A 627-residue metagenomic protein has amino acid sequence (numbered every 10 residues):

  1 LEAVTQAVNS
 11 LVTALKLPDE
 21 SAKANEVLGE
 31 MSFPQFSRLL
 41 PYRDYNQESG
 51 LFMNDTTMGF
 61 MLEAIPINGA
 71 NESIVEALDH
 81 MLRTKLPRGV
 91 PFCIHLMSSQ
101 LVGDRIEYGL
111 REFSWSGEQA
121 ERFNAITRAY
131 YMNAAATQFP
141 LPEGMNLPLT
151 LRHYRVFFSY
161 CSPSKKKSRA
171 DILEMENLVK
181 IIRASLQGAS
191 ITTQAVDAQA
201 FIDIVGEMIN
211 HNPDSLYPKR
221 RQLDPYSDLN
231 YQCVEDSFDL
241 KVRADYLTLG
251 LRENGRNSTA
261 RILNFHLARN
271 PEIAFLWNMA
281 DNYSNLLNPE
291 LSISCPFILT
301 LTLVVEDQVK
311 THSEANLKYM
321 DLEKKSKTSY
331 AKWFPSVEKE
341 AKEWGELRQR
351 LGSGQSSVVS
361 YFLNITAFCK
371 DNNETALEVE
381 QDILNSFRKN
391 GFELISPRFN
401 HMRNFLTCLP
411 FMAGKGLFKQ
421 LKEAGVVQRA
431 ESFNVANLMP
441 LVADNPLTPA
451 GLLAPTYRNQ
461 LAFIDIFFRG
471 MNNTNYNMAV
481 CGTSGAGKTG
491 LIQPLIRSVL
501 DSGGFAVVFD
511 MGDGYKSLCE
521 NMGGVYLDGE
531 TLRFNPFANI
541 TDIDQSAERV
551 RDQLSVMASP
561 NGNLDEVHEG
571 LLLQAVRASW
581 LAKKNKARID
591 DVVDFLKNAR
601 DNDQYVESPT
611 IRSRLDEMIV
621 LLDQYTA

Functional and structural regions predicted by a protein language model:
L1-L438: Extended, folded cores of ATP/NTP-driven motor/assembly subunits in large transport and secretion machines
E48-G50, G144-L147, L287, R350-G354 (+7 more regions): Generic recognition of flexible, low-complexity loop/linker segments
G50-F52, T57, I65-I67, D79-L86 (+1 more regions): Glycine-rich phosphate-binding loop of nucleotide-binding enzymes
N68, S168, I172, V337 (+9 more regions): Hydrophobic alpha-helical scaffolding
S73, A77, N177, E378 (+10 more regions): Generic recognition of stable, solvent-exposed alpha-helical segments in well-folded globular domains
L86, Q308, F405-A462, F468 (+3 more regions): P-loop NTPase motor domains
L151-H153, V358-S360, Y457, N473-N475 (+1 more regions): Short, solvent-exposed loop/turn segments at the edges of secondary structure
L178-S227, I466-F505, M511-L518, K584-A587: Amphipathic, soluble alpha/beta structural segments
